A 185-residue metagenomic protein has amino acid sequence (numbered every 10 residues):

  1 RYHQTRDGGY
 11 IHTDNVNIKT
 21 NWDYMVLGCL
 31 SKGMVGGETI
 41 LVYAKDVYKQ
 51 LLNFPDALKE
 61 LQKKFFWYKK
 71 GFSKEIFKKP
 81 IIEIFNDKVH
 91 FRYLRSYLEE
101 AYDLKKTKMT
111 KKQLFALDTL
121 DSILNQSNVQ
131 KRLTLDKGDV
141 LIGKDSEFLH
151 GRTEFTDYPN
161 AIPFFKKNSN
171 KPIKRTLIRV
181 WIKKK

Functional and structural regions predicted by a protein language model:
R1-K185: Active-site environment of non-heme Fe oxygenases that use a 2-His-1-carboxylate facial triad
